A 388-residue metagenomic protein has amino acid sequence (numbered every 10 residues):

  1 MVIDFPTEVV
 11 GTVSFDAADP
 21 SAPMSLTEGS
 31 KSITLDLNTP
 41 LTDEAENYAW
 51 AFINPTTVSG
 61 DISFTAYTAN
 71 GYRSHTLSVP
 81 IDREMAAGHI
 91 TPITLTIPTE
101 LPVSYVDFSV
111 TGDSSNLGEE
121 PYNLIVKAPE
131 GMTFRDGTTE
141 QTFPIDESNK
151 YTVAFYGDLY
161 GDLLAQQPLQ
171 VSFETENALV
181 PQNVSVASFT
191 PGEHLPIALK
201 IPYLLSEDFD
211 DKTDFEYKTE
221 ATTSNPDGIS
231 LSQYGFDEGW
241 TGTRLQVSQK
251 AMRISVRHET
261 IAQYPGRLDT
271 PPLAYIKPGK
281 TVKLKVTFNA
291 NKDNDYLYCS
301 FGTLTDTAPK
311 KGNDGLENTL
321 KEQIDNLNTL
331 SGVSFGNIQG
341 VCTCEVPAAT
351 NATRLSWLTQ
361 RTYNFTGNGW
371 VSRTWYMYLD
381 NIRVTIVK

Functional and structural regions predicted by a protein language model:
V2-M85, N116-S188: Tryptophan-paired
S78-P102, A178-Y203: Extracellular beta-sheet/turn segments enriched in Thr/Pro/Gly and aliphatic residues
I201-F236: Extracellular carbohydrate-recognition regions
F209, V282-A290, L297-C299, T353-G369: Extracellular beta-strand-rich recognition modules
T241-Q263: Short carbohydrate-recognition loop motifs
H258-K283, Q339-T343, L379: Short beta-strands within extracellular/lumenal beta-sheet-rich domains
Q263-P265, T362-V387: Extracellular carbohydrate recognition
K310-N351: Extracellular carbohydrate recognition and processing domains and analogous Trp-centered ligand-binding platforms
